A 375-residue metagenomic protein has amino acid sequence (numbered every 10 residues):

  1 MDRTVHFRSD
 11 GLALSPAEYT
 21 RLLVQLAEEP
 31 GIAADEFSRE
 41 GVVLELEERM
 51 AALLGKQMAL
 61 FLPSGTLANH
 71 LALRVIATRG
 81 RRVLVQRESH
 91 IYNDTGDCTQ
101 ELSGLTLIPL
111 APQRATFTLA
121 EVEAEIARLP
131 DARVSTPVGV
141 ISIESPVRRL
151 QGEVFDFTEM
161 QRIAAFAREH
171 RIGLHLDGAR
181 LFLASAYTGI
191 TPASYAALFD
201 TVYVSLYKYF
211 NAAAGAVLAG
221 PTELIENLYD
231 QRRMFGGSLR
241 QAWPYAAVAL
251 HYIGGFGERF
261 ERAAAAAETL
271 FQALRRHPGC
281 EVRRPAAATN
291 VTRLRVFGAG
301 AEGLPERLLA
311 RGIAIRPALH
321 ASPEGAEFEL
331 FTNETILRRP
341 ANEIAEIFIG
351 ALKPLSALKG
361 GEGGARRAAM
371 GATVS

Functional and structural regions predicted by a protein language model:
L14, S142-R148, V154, T191 (+2 more regions): Active-site C-terminal subdomain of aminotransferase-like
S15-S64, Q86-N93, Q100: Conserved N-terminal alpha-helix of the aminotransferase class I/II PLP-enzyme fold
R79-G80, R275, G279-L355: Conserved C-terminal alpha-helix-loop-beta "cap" of PLP-dependent enzymes that closes/shapes the active-site mouth
S103-R162, R338: PLP-dependent aminotransferase-class I/II
V140, G173-H175, T201, E327-E329: Structural preference for beta-strand elements that scaffold enzyme active sites
E153-S185: Catalytic PLP-binding core of fold-type I/II PLP enzymes
G360-E362: Glycine-biased, low-complexity coil/linker segments
